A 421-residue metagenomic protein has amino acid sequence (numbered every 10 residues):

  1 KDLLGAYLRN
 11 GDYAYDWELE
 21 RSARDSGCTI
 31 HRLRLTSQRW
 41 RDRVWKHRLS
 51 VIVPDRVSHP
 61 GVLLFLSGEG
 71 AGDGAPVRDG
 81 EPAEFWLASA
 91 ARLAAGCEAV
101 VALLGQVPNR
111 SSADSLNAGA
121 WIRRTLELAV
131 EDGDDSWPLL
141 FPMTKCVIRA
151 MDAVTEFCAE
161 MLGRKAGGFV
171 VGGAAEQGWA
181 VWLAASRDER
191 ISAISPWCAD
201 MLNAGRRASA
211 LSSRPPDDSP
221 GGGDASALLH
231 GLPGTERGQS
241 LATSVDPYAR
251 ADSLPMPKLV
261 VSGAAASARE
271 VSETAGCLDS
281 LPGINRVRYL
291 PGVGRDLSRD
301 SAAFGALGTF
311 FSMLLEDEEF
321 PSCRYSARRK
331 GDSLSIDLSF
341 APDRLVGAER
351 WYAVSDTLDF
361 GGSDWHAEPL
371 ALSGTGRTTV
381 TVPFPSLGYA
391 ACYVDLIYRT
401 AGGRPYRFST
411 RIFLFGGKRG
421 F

Functional and structural regions predicted by a protein language model:
R48-V51, H59-G70: Short beta-strand element of the alpha/beta-hydrolase
A71-A83, A91, E98-I148, L202-P215: Cap/lid segment of the alpha/beta-hydrolase catalytic domain
D152-D217: Primarily recognizes the serine-hydrolase "nucleophile elbow" in alpha/beta-hydrolase and SGNH/GDSL folds
G205-P257, S262-E270, F304-F320: Mobile cap/lid helix-loop segments that gate and shape the active-site cleft of serine hydrolases
E236-G292, R329-S333, D337-A348, T357: Serine-hydrolase catalytic core
A275, G283-G308, P369-L370: Histidine-bearing beta->alpha loop at or near hydrolase active sites
F310-Y352, H366-R377: Surface beta-strand/loop "capping" patches
L387-A401: Short, aromatic- and glycine-rich surface loops/edge beta-strands on solvent-exposed regions
